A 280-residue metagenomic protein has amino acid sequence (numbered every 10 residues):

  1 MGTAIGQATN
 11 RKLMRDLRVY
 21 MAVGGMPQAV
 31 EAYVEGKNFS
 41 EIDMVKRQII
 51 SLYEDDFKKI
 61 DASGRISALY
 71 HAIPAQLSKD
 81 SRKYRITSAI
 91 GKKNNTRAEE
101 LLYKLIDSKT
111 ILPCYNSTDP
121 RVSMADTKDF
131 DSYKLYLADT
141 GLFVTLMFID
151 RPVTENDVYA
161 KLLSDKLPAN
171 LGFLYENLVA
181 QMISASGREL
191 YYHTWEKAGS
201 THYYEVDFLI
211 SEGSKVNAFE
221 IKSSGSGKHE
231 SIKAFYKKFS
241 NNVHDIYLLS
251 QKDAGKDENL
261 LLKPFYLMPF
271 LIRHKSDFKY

Functional and structural regions predicted by a protein language model:
M1-Y175: Interdomain hinge/linker elements that couple catalytic modules in large macromolecular machines
E100, I106-T110, C114-Y280: A cross-kingdom feature that marks ATP-driven nucleic-acid transaction machinery
